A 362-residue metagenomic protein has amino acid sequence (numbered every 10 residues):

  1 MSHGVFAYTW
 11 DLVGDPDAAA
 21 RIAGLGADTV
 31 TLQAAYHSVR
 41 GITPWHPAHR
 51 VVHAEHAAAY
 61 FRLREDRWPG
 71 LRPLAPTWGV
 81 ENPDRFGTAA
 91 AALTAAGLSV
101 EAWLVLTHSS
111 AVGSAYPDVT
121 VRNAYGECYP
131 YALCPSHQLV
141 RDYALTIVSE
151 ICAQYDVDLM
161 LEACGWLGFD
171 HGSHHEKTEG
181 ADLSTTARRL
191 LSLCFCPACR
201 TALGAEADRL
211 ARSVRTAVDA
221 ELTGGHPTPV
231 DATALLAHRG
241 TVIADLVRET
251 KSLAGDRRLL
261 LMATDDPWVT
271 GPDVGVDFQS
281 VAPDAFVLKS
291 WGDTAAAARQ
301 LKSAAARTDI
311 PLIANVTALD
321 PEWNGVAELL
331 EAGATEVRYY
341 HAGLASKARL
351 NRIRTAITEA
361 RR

Functional and structural regions predicted by a protein language model:
H3-V13, R64-D84, E127-D142, A232-V242 (+1 more regions): The substrate-binding groove and active-site-proximal loops of carbohydrate-active enzymes, especially glycoside
D11-G24, Q138-I151, P267-V281, A297-Q300 (+1 more regions): Short, acidic/polar
P16-P47, V52-A57, E150-D158, V276-L288 (+1 more regions): Catalytic domains of carbohydrate-active enzymes, especially glycoside hydrolases
T29-H56, N82-Y125, M160-G168: Glycine-rich, aromatic-flanked loop segments that form ligand/cofactor-binding clefts across common enzyme folds
L32-R40, E162, R215, D219-P229 (+2 more regions): Aromatic- and acid-rich polysaccharide-binding/catalytic face of secreted or lumenal carbohydrate-active enzymes
G126-L253, R258, A263-D277: Polysaccharide-binding and catalytic clefts of secreted carbohydrate-active enzymes
V218-A232, A304-N324: Active-site clefts of carbohydrate-active enzymes
P283-A297, T308, I313-R361: Substrate-binding cleft of secreted/luminal carbohydrate-active enzymes
